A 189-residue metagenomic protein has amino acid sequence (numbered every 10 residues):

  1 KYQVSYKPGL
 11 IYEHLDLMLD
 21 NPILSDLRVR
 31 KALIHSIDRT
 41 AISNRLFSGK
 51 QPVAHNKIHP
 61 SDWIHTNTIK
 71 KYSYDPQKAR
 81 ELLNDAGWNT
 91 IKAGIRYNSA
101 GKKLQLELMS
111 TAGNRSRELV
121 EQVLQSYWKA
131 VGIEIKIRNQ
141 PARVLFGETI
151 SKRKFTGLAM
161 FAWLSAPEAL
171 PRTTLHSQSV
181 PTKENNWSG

Functional and structural regions predicted by a protein language model:
K1, K129-N185: Periplasmic binding protein-like
K1-N21, A32, T40, N44-R45 (+1 more regions): Extracellular/periplasmic solute-recognition and catalytic clefts
K1-Y2, K31, L106, K183-G189: Short, intrinsically disordered, charge-balanced linker/junction segments flanking boundaries in proteins
V4-Y6, E13-D16, H35, N56-K57 (+3 more regions): Structural recognition of the beta-strand scaffold that forms the well-ordered cores of secreted hydrolase catalytic
S5, L24-S126: Append "and occasionally in soluble cytosolic enzymes with long acidic Gly/Pro-rich linkers
P8-L10, S99-K102, S151-K154: Extracellular/periplasmic catalytic domains that process cell-envelope and extracellular macromolecules
Y12, V53, H65, R115-R117 (+2 more regions): Flexible loop/turn segments at secondary-structure boundaries
H14, K57-W63, L175-P181: Short acidic (Asp/Glu) and glycine-rich catalytic loops that position anionic groups and cofactors
